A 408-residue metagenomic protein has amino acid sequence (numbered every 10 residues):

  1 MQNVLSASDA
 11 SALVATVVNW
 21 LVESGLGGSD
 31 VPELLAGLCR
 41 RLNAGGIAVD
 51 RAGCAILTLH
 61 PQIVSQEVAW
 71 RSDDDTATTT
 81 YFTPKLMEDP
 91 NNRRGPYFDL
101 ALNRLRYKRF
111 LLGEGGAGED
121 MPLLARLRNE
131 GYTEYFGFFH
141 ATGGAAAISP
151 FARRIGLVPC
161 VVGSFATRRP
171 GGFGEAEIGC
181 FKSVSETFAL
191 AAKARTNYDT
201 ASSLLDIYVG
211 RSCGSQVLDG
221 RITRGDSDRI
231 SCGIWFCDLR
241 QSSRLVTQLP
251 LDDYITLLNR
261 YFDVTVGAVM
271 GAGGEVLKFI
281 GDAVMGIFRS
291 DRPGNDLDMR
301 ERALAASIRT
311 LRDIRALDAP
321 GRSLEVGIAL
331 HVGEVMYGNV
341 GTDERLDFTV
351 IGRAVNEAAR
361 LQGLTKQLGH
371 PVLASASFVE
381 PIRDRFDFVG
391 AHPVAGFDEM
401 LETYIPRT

Functional and structural regions predicted by a protein language model:
V4, F139-K182: Regulatory loop-to-helix N-cap segments in sensory/regulatory domains that couple ligand/signal detection
G27-T76, A272: Helix-loop-beta substructure at the N-terminus of cytosolic sensory domains that couple signal/ligand detection
D74-F139: Regulatory sensory and allosteric helical modules in signal-transduction proteins and certain transcription factors
E175-R229: Regulatory cytosolic signal-relay segments
G233-R244: Catalytic-site or vestigial catalytic-site microsegments of nucleotide-handling domains
S243-V266, M270, L277-K278: Conserved long alpha-helical elements within nucleotide-processing catalytic cores of c-di-GMP signaling and class III
N259-G273, S290-I328, R353-L364: Alpha-helical scaffold within the catalytic cores of cyclic-nucleotide enzymes
V335, A358, L364-T408: Cytosolic regulatory/linker segments at or just downstream of nucleotide-handling modules in signal-transduction
